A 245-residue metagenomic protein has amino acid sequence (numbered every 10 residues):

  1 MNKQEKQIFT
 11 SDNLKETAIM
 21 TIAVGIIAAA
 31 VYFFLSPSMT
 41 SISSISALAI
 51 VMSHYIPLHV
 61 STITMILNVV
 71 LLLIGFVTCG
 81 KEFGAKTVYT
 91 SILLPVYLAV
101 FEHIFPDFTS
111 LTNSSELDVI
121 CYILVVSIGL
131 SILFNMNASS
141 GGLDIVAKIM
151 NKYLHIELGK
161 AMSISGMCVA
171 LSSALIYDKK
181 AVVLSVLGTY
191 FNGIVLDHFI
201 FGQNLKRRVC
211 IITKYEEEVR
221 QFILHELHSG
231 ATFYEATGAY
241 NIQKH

Functional and structural regions predicted by a protein language model:
N2-E217, Q221, H225-E226: Core subunits and conserved enzymes of cellular information-processing and envelope-translocation systems across
E218-H245: Terminal membrane-proximal soluble interaction domains of membrane-associated proteins
